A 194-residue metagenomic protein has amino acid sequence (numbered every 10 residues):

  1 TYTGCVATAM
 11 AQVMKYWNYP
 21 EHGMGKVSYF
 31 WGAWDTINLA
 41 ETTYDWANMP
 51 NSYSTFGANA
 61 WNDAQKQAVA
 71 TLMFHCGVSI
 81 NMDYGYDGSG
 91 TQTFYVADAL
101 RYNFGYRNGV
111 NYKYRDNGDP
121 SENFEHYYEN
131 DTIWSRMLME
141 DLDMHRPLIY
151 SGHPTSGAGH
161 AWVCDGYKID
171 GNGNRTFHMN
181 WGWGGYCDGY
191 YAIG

Functional and structural regions predicted by a protein language model:
T1-Y44: Active-site nucleophile-adjacent alpha helix/oxyanion-hole segment immediately C-terminal to the catalytic cysteine
Y2-K15, A58-L100, H160: Active-site nucleophilic cysteine motif
V13, V27-F30, P50-S52, V69-L72: Catalytic-core domains of enzymes
E21, Y95-N108, Y112: Subunit-assembly interface segments of extracellular/virion macromolecular structures
D35-W61, D116-I133, G194: Surface-exposed intrinsically disordered loops and tails
F104-N180: Active-site-adjacent substructure of cysteine-protease-like catalytic cores
G182-G194: Conserved catalytic-core surface of thiol
